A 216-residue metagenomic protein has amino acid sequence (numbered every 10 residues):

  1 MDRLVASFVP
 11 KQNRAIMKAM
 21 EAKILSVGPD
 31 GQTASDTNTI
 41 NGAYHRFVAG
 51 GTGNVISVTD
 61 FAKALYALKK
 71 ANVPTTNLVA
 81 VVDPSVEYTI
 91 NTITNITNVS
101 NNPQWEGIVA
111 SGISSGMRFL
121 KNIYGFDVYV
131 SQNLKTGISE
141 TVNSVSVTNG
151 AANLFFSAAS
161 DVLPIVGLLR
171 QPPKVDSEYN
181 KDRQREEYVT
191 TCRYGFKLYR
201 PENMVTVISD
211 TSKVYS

Functional and structural regions predicted by a protein language model:
M1-G31, K69-P84, V128, P173 (+1 more regions): Long, contiguous amphipathic alpha-helices that act as assembly "spine/axial" helices in icosahedral shell and virion
M1-K70, T206-S216: Alpha-helical scaffold segments that mediate packing/assembly in large oligomeric complexes
F8-Q12, E87, N91, N133: Functionally constrained cores in energy, signaling, and assembly domains
N41-I56, I93-S216: Sequence/fold signature of self-assembling virion shell proteins
F61-V99: Structured, hydrophobic secondary-structure cores that serve as assembly/anchoring elements
